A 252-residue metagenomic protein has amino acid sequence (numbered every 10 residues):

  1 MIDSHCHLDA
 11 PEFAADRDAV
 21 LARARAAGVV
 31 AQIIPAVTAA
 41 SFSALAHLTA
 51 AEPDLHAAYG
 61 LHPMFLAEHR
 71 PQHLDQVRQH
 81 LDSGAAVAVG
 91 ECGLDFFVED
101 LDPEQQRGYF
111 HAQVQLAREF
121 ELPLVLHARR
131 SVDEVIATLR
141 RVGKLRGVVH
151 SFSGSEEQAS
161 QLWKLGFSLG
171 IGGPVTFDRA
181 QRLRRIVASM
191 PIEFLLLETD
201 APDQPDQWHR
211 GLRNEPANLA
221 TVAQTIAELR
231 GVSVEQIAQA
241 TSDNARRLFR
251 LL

Functional and structural regions predicted by a protein language model:
M1-L252: Mid-domain alpha/beta scaffold segments of enzyme catalytic cores
